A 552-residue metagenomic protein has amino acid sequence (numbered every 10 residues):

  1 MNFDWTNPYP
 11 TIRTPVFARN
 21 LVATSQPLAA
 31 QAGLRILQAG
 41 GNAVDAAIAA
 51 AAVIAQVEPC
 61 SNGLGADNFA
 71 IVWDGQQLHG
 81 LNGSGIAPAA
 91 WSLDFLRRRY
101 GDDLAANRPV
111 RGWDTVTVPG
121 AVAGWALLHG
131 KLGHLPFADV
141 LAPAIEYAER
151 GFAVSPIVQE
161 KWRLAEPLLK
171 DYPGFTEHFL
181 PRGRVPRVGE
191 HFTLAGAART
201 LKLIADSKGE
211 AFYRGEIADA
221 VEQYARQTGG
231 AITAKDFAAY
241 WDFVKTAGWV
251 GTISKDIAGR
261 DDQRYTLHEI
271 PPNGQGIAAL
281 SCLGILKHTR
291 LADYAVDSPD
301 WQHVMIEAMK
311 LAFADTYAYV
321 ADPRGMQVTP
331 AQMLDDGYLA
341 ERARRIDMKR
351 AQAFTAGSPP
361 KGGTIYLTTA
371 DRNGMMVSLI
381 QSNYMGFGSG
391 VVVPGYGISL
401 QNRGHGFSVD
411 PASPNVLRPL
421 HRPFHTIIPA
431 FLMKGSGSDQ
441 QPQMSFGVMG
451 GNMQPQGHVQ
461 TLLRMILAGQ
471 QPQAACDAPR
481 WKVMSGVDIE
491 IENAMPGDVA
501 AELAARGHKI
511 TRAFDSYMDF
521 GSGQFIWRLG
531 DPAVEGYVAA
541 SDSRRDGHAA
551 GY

Functional and structural regions predicted by a protein language model:
M1-Q31, R35, A43-R214, D219-I253 (+5 more regions): Noncatalytic scaffold domains of N-terminal-nucleophile
V57-W73, Q77-N82, A231-A238, M375-Q440 (+3 more regions): Active-site rim segments in enzyme catalytic domains, especially the processed small/beta chain of N-terminal
K170, S358-G362, R422-P423: Short loop/turn motifs at secondary-structure junctions and domain boundaries
H268-G276, T364-T368, I380-V391, V448-P455: Glycine-rich phosphate/pyrophosphate-binding beta-alpha loops
G276-A292, L432, Q441-P442, N452-C476: M16/insulysin-pitrilysin zinc metalloprotease superfamily fold
H288-N383, Y396, R403, F514: Internal maturation/activation junctions in enzymes
H421, H458, L467-M518: Extended C-terminal subregions enriched in glycine
